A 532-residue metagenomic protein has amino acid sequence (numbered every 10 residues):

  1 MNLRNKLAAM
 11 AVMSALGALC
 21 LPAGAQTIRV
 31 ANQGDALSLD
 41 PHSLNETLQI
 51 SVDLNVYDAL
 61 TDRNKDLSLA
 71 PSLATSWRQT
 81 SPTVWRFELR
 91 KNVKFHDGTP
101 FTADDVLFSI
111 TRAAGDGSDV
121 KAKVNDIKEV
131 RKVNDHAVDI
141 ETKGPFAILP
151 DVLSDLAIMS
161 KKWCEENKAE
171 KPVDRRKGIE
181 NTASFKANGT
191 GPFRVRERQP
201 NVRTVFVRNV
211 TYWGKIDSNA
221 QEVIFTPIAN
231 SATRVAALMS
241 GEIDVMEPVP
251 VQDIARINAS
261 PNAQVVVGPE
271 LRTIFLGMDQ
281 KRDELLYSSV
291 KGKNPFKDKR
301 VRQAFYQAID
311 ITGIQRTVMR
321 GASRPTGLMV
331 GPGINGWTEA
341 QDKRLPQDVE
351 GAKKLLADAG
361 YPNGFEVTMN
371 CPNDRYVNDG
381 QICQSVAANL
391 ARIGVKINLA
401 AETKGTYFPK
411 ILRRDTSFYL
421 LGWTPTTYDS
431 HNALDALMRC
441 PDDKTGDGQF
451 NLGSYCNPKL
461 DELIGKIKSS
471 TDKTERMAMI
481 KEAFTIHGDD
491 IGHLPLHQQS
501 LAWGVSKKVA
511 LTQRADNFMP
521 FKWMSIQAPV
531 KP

Functional and structural regions predicted by a protein language model:
A31-S81, T111, K186-P192: N-terminal lobe/hinge region of extracytoplasmic solute-binding protein
L44, P269-Y287, G292, F408-K468 (+2 more regions): Acidic-aromatic pocket-rim loops
S68, L156-D217, E222, V349-E350 (+2 more regions): Gly/Pro-rich hinge or "lid" segments in bacterial periplasmic/extracellular proteins
R78, A122-P172: Surface-exposed binding/hinge segments that line and control ligand-binding clefts or catalytic entry sites
R86, R300-Q303, Q307, Q315 (+4 more regions): Extracytoplasmic/peripheral linker and loop segments enriched in polar/acidic and small residues with frequent Thr/Pro
V210-R256, K299, K396-N398: Ligand-site clamp/hinge motif
Q307, R324-D358, R375-N378: Structural transition elements
W503-P532: Long beta-strand-rich cores associated with HINT superfamily self-processing modules
